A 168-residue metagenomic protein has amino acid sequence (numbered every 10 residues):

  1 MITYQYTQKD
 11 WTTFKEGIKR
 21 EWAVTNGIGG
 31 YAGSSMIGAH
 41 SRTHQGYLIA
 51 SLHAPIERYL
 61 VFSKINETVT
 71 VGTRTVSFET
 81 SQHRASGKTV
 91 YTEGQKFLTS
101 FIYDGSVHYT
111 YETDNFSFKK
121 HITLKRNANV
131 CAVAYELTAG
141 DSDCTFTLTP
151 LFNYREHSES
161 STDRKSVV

Functional and structural regions predicted by a protein language model:
M1-V168: Terminal accessory carbohydrate-recognition/targeting modules of carbohydrate-active enzymes
